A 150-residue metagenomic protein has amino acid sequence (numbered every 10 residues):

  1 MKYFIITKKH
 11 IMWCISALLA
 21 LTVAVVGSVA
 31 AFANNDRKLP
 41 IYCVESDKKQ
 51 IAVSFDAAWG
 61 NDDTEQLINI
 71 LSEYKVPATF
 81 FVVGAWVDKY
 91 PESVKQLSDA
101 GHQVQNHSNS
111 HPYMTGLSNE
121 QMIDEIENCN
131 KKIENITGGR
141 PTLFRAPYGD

Functional and structural regions predicted by a protein language model:
M1-K9: N-terminal Lys/Arg-rich, disordered targeting/topogenic segments
K9-H10, A146: Hydrophobic alpha-helical segments, especially transmembrane helices and their immediate juxtamembrane helical caps
W13-S28: Hydrophobic membrane-insertion alpha-helices, especially the h-region of bacterial N-terminal signal peptides
G27-N35: Hydrophobic single-pass membrane-insertion segments
N34-L117, Q121, E125, N130-K132 (+1 more regions): Active-site beta->alpha N-cap acidic-glycine motif
L143, Y148-D150: Histidine/lysine/aspartate-rich catalytic loop segments that bind and position anionic ligands
